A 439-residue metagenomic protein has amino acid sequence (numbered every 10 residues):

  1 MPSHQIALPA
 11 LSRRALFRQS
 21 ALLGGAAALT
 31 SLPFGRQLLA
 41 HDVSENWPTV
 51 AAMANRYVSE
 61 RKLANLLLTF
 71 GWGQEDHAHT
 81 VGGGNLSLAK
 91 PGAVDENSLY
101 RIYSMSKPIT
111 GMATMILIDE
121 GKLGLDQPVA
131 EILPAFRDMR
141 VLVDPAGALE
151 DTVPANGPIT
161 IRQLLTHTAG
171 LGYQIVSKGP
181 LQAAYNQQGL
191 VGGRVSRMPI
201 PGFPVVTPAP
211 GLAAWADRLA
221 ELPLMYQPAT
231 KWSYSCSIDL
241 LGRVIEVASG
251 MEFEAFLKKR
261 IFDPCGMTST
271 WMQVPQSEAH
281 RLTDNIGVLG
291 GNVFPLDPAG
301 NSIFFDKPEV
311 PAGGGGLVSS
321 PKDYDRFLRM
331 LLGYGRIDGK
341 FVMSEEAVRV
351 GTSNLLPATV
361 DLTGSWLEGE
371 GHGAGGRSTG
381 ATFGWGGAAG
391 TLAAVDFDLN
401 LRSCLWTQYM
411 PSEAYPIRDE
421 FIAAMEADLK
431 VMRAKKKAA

Functional and structural regions predicted by a protein language model:
M1-A15: N-terminal secretory signal peptides
S12-L32: N-terminal export leaders
V43-I102, K122-G124, D138-E150, G380 (+1 more regions): Short, conserved catalytic-motif segment at the N-terminal edge
A54, Q74, R101-V129, I238-E246 (+2 more regions): Active-site SXXK
A78, R140-T379: Short, surface-exposed loop or secondary-structure junction motifs that flank catalytic or metal-binding residues
H79-V81, A393-V395, N400-M410: Short, well-ordered beta-strand elements
V310-G316, T382-A394, Q408-S412: Glycine-rich phosphate/pyrophosphate-binding beta-alpha loops
G333, I337, T352-L362, S412-A439: Short, gly/Ser/Thr-rich active-site loops of penicillin-recognizing serine hydrolases
